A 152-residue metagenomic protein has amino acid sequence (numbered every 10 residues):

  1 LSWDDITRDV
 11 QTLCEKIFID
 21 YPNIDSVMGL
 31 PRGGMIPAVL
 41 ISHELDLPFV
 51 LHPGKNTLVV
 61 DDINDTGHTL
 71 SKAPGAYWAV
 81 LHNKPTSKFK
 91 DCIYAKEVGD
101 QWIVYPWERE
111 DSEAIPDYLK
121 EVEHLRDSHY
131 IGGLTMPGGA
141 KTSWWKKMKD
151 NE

Functional and structural regions predicted by a protein language model:
L1-E152: PRPP-associated nucleotide enzymes
